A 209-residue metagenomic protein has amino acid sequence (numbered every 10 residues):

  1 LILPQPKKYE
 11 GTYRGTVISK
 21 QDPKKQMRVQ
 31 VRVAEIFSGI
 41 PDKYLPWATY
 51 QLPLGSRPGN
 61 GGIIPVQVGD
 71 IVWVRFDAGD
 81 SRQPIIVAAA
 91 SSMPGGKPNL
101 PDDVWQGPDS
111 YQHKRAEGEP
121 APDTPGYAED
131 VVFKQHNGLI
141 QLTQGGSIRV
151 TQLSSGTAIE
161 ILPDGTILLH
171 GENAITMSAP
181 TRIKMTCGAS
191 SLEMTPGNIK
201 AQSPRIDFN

Functional and structural regions predicted by a protein language model:
L1-T186: Hydrophobic packing positions characteristic of elongated beta-solenoid/beta-helix-type spike/fiber shafts
A189-N209: Long terminal segments
